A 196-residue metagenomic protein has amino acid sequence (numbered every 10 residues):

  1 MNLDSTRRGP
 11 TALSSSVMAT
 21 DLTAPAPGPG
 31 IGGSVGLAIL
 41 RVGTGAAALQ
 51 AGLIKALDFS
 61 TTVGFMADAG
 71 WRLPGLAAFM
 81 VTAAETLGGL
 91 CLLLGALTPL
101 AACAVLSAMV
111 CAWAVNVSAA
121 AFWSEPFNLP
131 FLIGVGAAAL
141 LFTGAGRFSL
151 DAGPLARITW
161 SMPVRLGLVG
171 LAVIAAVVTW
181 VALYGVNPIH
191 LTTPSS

Functional and structural regions predicted by a protein language model:
M1-A51, L97-S196: Extended, low-polarity transmembrane helix blocks
A38, K55, F79-T82, T86 (+2 more regions): Hydrophobic transmembrane-helix microenvironments that flank and shape a buried ionizable site
T44-A46, P74-G88: Function-critical hydrophobic alpha-helical transmembrane segments in multi-pass membrane proteins
A56-M80: Membrane-interface interhelical connector segments
A78-F79, L92-L93, G136: Alpha-helix boundary/capping detector
A83-L92, M109-V117: Hydrophobic, membrane-inserted alpha-helices
